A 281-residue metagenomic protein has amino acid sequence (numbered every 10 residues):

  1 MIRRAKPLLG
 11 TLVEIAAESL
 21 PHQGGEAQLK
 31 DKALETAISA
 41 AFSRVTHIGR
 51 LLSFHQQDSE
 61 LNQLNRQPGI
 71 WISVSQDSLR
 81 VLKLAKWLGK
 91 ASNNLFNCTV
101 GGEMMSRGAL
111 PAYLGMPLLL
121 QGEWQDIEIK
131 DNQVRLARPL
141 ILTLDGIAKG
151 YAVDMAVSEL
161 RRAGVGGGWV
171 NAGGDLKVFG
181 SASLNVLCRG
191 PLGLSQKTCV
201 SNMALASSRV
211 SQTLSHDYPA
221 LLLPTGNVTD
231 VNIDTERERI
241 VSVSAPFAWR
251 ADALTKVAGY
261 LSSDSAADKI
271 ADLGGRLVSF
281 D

Functional and structural regions predicted by a protein language model:
M1-D281: Mature catalytic core of soluble alpha/beta enzymes
